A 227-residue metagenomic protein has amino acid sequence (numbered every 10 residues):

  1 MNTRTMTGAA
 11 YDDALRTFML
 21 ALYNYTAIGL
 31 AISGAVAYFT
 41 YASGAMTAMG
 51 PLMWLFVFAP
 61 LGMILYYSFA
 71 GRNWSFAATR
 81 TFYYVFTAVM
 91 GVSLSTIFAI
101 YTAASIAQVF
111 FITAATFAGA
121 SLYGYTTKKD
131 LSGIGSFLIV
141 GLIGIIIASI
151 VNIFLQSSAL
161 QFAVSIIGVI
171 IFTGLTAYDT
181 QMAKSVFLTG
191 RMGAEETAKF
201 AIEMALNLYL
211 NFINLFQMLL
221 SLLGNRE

Functional and structural regions predicted by a protein language model:
M1-E227: A hydrophobic alpha-helical transmembrane-helix feature that marks the membrane cores and membrane-interface segments
